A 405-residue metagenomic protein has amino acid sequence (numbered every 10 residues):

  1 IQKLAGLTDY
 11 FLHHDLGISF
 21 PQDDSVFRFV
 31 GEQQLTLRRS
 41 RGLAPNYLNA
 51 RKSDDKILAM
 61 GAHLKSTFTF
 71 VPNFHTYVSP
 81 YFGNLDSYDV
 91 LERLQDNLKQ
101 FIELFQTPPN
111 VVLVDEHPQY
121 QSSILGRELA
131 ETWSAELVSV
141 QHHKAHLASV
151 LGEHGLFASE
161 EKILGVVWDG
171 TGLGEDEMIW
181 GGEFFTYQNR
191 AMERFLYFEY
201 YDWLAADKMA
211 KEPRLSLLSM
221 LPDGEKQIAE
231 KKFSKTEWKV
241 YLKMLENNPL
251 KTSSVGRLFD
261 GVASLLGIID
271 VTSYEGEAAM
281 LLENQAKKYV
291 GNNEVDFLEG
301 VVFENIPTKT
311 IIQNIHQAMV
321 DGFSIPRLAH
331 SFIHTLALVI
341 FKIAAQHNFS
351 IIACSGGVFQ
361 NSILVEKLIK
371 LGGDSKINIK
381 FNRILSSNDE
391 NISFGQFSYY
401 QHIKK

Functional and structural regions predicted by a protein language model:
I1-K405: Acidic, glycine-enriched active-site microenvironments
